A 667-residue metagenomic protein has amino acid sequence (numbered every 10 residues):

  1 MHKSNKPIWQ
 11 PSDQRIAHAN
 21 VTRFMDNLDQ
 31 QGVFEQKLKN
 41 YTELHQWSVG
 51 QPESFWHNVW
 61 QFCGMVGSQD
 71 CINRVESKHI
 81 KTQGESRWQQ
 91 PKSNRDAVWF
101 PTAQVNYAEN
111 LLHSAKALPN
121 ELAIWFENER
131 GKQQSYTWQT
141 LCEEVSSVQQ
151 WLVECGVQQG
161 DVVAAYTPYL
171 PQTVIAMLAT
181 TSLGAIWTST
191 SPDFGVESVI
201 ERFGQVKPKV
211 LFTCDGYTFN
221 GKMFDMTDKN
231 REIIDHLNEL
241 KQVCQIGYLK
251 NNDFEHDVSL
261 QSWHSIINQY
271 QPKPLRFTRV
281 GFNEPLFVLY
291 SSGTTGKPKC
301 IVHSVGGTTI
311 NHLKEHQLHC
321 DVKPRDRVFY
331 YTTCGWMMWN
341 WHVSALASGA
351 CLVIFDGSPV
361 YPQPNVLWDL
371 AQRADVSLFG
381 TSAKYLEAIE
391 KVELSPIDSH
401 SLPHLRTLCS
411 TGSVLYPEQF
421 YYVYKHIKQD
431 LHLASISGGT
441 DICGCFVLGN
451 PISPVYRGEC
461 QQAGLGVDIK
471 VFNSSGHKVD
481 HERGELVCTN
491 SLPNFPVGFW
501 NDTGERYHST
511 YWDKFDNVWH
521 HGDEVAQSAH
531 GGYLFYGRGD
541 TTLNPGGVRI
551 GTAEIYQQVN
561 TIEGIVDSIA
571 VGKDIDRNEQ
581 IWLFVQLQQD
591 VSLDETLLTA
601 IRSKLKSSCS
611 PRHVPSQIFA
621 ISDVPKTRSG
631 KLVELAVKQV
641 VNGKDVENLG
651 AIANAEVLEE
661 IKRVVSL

Functional and structural regions predicted by a protein language model:
N120-L122, C244-Q245, D257-Y290, K297 (+3 more regions): Conserved pre-ATP/AMP-binding loop-to-beta segment of ANL
A165, T190-D215, N230, Q372 (+8 more regions): AMP-binding/adenylate-forming catalytic core of the ANL superfamily
S182-S265, S382-A383: Structural core segment of the AMP-binding/adenylate-forming
K241-G247, I581, S607-L632, K644-L667: AMP-binding/adenylate-forming catalytic domain of the ANL superfamily
G307-R327, M337-S377, V392: Conserved AMP-binding/adenylation subdomain of ANL enzymes
A350, S377-G380, K391-V455: Gly/Ser/Thr-rich phosphate-binding loop
G464, H477-W512, I550, D645: Conserved ATP/PPi-binding loop(s) of AMP-dependent carboxylate-activating enzymes
D468-N490, F495-G498, Q527-H530, S592-L598 (+1 more regions): Conserved beta-loop-beta connector loops within the AMP-binding
